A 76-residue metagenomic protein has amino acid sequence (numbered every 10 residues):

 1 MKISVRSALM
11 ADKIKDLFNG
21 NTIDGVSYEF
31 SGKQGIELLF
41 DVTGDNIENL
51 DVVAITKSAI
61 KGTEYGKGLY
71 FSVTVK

Functional and structural regions predicted by a protein language model:
I3-S4, L38: Contiguous segments within soluble domain cores/interaction surfaces
S4-A8, S31, T43-D45, T74-K76: A structural detector for beta-sheet-dominated domains
S4-G25: Short amphipathic alpha-helix segments
A11, F40-D41, F71: Generic detector of low-complexity/intrinsically disordered segments and short hydrophobic N-terminal stretches
L17-N21, I55-T63: Conserved short hydrophobic interaction patches
V26-S31, K61-K76: Conserved short beta-strand edge segments in small beta-sheet-based binding/regulatory domains
S27-I60: Short, intrinsically disordered low-complexity segments
